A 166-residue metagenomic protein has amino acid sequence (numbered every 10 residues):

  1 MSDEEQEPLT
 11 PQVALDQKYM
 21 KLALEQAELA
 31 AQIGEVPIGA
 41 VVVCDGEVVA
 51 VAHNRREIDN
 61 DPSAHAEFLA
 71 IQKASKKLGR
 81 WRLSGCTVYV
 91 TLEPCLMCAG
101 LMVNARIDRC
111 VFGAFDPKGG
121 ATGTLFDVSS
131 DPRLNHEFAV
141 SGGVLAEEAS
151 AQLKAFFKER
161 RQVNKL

Functional and structural regions predicted by a protein language model:
M1-A30, P94-M97, L101-L166: Zinc-dependent deaminase
A23, A27-A30, A40, A50 (+2 more regions): Small-residue (primarily alanine) positions within well-ordered alpha-helices, especially packing/interaction faces
G34-I38, S84: Short, basic and Ser/Thr-rich N-terminal targeting/leader segments
I38-G46: Short beta-strand scaffold segments in enzyme catalytic cores
V49-R56: Short beta->alpha transition motifs characteristic of CBS
R56, V90, A114: Residues that line or immediately flank small-molecule/substrate-binding pockets and catalytic motifs
I58-F68: A short, polar/charged loop-to-alpha-helix boundary motif
R80-L92: Immediate flanking context of iron-sulfur cluster ligation sites
